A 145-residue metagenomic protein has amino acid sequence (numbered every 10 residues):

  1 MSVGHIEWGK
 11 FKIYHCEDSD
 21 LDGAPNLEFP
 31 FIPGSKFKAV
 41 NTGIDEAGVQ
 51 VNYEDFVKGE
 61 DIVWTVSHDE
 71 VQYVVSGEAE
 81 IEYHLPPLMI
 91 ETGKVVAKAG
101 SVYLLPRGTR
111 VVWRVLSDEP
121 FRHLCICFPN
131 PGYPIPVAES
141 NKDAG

Functional and structural regions predicted by a protein language model:
M1-Y53, D61, N141-G145: A short, N-terminal "cap"/entry segment at the start of jelly-roll beta-barrel domains of the cupin/DSBH fold
I6-K10, P87, V112-G145: Double-stranded beta-helix
V40-G43, N52-Y53, D61-S67, Y83 (+2 more regions): Short histidine-centered beta-strand/loop micro-motifs that create catalytic or ligand/metal-coordination sites
A47-V71, P87, R107: Conserved short histidine dyad/triad with adjacent acidic residue
V63-W64, I81-E82, L105, R110-D118 (+1 more regions): Short beta-strand His + acidic residue motifs that chelate non-heme Fe in jelly-roll/DSBH and cupin folds
V71, G100-S101, V111: Hydrophobic/aromatic beta-strand elements that line small-molecule binding cavities or substrate pockets in beta-rich
V75-S76: A cytosolic small-molecule/anion-sensing beta-strand core signal
P86-R107: Short acidic-glycine-tyrosine-enriched beta hairpin
